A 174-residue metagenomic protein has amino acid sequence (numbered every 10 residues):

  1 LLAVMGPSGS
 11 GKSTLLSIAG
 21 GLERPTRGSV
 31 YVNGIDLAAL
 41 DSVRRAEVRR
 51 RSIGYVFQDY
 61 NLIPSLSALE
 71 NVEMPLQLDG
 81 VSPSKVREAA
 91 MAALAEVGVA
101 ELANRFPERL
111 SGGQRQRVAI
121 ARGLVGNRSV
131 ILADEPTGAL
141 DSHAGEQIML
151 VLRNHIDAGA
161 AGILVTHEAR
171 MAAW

Functional and structural regions predicted by a protein language model:
L1-W174: ABC family nucleotide-binding domain
